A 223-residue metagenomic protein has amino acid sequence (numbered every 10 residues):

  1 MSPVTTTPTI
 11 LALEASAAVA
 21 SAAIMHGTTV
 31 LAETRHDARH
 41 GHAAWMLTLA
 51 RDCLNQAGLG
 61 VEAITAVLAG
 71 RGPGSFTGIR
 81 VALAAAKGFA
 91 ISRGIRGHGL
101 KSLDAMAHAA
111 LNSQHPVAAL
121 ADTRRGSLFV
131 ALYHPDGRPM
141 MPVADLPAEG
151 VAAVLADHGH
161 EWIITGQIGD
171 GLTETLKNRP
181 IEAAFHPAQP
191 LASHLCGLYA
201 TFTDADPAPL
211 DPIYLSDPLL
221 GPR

Functional and structural regions predicted by a protein language model:
M1-T29, D37, G41, H98-R223: Oxyanion-binding and handling regions
T34: Catalytic-core segment of enzymes that process non-peptidic bonds
H42-A57, L103: Short, well-ordered amphipathic alpha-helical segments that serve as non-catalytic structural scaffolds within diverse
W45-T48, A84, G88, A105 (+1 more regions): Short amphipathic alpha-helical face segments that pack within enzyme cores and frequently flank/anchor catalytic
A50-A66, A153-W162: Phosphate/pyrophosphate-binding loops at sites that engage ATP/ADP/AMP, CoA/4′-phosphopantetheine, polyphosphate
N55-I64, A90-L100: Phosphate-handling active-site elements
T65-L68, L219: Residues embedded in well-ordered beta-strands within globular domains across many folds
L68-G97: DPxDG-like acidic metal-binding loop motif
